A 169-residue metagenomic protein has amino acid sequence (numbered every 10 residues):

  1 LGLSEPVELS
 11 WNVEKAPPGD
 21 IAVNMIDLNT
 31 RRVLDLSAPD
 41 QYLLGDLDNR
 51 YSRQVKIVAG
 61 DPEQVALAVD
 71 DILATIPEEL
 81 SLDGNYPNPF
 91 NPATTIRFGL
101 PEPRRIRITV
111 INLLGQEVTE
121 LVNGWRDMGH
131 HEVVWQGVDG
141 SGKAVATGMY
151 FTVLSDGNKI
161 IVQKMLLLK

Functional and structural regions predicted by a protein language model:
L1-G19: Proteolytic processing hotspots in large secreted/extracellular or virion-associated proteins and select intracellular
M25-D27, I108-N112, L154: Conserved aromatic beta-strand anchor motif in extracellular beta-sandwich/beta-rich domains
R32-A74: Short, compositionally biased serine/threonine- and acidic-rich segments at solvent-exposed termini, linkers, or domain
D35, T119-V122: A structural microfeature
L67-Y86, F90-I111, E120, W135: Glycine-centered coil/turn sites that cap beta-strands in beta-rich domains
V122-N158: Short, surface-exposed loop/turn motifs with a glycine/proline- and acidic-biased composition
K159-Q163: Extracellular and select intracellular beta-sandwich modules with Ser/Thr-enriched, small-residue motifs on
M165-K169: Short beta-strand edge segments in extracellular beta-sheet folds
